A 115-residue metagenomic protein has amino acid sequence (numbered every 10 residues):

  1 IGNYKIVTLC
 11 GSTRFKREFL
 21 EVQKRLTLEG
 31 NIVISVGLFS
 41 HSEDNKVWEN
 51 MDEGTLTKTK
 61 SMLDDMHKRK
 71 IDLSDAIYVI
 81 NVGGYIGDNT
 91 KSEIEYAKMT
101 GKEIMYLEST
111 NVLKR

Functional and structural regions predicted by a protein language model:
I1-R115: Conserved catalytic or regulatory cores that recognize and/or transform ribose-phosphate-containing ligands
